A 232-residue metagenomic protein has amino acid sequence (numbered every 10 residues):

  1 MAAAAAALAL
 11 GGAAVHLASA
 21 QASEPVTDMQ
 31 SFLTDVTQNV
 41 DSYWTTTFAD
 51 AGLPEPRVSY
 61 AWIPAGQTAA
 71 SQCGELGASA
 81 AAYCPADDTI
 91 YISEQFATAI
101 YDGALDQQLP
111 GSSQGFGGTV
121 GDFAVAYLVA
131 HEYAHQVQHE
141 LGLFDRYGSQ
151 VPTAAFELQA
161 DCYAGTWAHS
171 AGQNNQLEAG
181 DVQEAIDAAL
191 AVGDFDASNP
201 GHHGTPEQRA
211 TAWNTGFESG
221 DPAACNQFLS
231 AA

Functional and structural regions predicted by a protein language model:
M1-A7: Sec-dependent N-terminal signal peptides
L10-V26: C-terminal region of N-terminal signal peptides and the immediate post-cleavage residues of exported proteins
V26, V36, A49-Q72, V182-D187: Acidic helix-start/capping segments at beta-turn-to-alpha-helix junctions
A65-D106: Catalytic zinc-binding patch centered on the HExxH motif and its immediate surroundings that defines zinc-dependent
G103-Y127, Y147-A154: Short pre-active-site segment immediately N-terminal to the catalytic Zn-binding motif
Y133-G148, W167-G172: Catalytic Zn2+-binding segment of zinc metalloproteases
T153-A171: An active-site-proximal "capping" alpha-helix that borders the catalytic cofactor pocket
H169-A232: Long, well-structured alpha-helical subdomains associated with metal-dependent extracellular/ecto-lumenal hydrolases
